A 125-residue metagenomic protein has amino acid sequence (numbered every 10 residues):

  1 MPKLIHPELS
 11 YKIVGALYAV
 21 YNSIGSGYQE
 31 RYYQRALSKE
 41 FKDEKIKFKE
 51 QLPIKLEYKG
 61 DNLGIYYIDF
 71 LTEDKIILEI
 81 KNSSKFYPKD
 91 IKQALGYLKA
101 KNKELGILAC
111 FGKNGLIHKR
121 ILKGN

Functional and structural regions predicted by a protein language model:
M1-K45, L105, G115-L116, L122-N125: Solvent-exposed, charged helical/coil patches that constitute nucleic-acid or partner-interaction surfaces
G25, F48, D69-S84, Y97: Conserved catalytic cores of phosphodiester-cleaving nucleases, focusing on short active-site segments
Q34, I54, F111: Residue-level "edge-of-site" marker
E44-G60: A short acidic/basic microdomain associated with nuclease active sites
K81-N125: Nucleic-acid nuclease catalytic cores
